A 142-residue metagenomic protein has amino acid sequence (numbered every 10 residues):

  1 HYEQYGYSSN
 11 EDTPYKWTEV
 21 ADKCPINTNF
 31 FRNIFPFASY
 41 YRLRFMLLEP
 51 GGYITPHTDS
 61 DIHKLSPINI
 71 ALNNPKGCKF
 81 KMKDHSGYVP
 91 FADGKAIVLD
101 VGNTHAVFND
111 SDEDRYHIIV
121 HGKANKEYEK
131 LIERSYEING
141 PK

Functional and structural regions predicted by a protein language model:
H1-F37: Non-heme Fe(II)/2-oxoglutarate
Y40-L43, L65-N69, G77, T104 (+1 more regions): Extracellular structured ligand-interaction cores
R44-H63: Conserved short histidine dyad/triad with adjacent acidic residue
P50, A92-D93: Short, flexible surface segments
I54-H57, K79-F80, L99-D112, I119: Short beta-strand His + acidic residue motifs that chelate non-heme Fe in jelly-roll/DSBH and cupin folds
S66-L72, A96-V98, D112-K130: A short hydrophobic beta-strand segment most commonly corresponding to one strand of the jelly-roll/cupin
A71-A92: A short beta-strand-loop-beta hairpin characteristic of the jelly-roll/cupin
Y128-K142: Active-site or metal-binding loop neighborhoods of secreted/extracellular toxin and effector enzymes
